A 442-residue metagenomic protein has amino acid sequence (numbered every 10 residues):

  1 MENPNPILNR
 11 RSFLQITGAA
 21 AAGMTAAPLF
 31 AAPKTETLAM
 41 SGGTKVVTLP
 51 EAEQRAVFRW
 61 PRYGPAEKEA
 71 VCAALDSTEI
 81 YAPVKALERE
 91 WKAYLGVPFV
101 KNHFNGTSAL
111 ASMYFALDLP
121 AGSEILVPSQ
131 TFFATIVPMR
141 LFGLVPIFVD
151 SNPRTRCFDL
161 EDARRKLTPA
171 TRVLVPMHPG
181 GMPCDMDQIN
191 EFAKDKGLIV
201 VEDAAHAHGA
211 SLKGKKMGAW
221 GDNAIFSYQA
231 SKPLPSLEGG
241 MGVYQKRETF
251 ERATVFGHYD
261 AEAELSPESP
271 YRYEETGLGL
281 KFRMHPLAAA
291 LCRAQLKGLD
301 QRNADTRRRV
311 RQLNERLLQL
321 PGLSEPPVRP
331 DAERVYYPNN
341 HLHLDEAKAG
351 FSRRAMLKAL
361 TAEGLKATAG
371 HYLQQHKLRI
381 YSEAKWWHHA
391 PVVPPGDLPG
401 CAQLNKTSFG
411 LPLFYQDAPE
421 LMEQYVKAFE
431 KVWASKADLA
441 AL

Functional and structural regions predicted by a protein language model:
E2-A21: N-terminal secretory signal peptides and thylakoid transit peptides that target proteins across membranes
P28-P83, R89, A93: C-terminal segment of N-terminal export signals and the immediately downstream linker at the start of the mature
A39, F115-A204, S211: PLP-dependent aminotransferase-like
I80-E124, P138-R140, F148, K215: Phosphate-binding glycine-rich loop
A207-K213, W220-N339: Active-site region of PLP-dependent enzymes
D260-Y271, E315-L317, M356-F409, D438-L442: Conserved PLP cofactor-binding pocket of PLP-dependent enzymes
R329-P330, Y337-K348, A367-A384, K406-E420: Conserved PLP-binding active-site segment of the aspartate aminotransferase-like
